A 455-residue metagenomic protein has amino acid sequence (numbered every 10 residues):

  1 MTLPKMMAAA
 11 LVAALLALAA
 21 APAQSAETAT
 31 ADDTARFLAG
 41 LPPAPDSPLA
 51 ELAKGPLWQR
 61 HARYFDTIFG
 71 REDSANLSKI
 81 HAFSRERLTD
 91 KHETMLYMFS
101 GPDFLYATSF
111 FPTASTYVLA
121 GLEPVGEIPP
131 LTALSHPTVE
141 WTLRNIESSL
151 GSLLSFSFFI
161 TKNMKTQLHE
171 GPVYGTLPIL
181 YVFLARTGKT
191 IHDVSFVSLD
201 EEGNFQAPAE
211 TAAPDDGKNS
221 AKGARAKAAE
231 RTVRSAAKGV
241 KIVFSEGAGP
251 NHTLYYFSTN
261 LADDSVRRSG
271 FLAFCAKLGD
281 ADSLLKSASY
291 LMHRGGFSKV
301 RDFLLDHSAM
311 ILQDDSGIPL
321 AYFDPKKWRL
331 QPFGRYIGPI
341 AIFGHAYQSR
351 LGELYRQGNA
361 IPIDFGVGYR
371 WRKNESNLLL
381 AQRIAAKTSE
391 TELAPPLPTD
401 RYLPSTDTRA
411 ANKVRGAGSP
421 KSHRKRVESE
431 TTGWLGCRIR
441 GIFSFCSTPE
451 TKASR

Functional and structural regions predicted by a protein language model:
M1-L3: N-terminal secretory signal peptides that target proteins for export/translocation
A8-L18: Bacterial N-terminal signal peptides
A20-S25: Boundary at the C-terminal end of the N-terminal hydrophobic targeting segment
A26-S152, T253-R426, C437-C446, R455: Non-globular targeting/processing and membrane-anchoring segments
S100-F111, F156-P178: Short, thiol/selenol-centered motifs that function as redox-active sites or metal-ligating centers
V118-K165, H192-D216: Thiol-based oxidoreductase modules, predominantly thioredoxin-like and allied folds used for disulfide exchange
I191-L272: Active-site/pore-lining binding-face segments in mid-to-C-terminal subdomains
